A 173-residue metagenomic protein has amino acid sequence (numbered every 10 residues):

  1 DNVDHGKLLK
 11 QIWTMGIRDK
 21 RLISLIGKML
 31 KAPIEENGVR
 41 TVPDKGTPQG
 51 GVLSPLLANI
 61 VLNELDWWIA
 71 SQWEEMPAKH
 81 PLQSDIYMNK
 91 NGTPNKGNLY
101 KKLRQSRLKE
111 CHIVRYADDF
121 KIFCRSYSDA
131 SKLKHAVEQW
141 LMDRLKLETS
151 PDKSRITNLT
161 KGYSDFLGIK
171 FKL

Functional and structural regions predicted by a protein language model:
D1-L159, Y163: Conserved polymerase palm-domain catalytic core
